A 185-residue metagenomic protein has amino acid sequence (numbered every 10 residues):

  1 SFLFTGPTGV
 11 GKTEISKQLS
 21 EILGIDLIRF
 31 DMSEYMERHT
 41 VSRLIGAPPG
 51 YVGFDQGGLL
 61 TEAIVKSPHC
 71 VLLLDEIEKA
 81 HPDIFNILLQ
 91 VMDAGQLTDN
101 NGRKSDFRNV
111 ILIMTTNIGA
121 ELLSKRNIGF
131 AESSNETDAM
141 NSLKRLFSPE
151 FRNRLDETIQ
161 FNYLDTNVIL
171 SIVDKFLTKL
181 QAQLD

Functional and structural regions predicted by a protein language model:
S1-D185: AAA+ P-loop NTPase nucleotide-binding core of proteostasis motors
